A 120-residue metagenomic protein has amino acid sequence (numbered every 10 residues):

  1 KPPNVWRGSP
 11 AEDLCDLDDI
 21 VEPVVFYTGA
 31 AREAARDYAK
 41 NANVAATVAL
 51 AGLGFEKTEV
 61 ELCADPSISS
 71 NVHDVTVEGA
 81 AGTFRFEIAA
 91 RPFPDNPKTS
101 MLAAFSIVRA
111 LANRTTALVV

Functional and structural regions predicted by a protein language model:
K1-V120: Active-site-lining helix/loop region of Rossmann-like oxidoreductase modules
